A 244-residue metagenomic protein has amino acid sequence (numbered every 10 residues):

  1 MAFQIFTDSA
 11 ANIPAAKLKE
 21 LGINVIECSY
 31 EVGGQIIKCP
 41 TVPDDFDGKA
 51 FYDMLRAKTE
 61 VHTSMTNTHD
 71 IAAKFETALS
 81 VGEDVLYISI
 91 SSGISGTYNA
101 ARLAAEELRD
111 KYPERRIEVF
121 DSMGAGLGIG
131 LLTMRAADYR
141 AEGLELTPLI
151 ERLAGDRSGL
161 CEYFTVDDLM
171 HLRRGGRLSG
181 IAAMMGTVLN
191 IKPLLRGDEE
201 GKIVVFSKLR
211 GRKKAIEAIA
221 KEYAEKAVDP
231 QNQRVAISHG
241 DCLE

Functional and structural regions predicted by a protein language model:
Q4, A10-L18, I23-N24, S29-E31 (+6 more regions): Mixed-charge interfacial surface used for oligomerization/domain docking and macromolecular partner engagement
Q4-T66, D70: N-terminal glycine-rich anion-binding loop in soluble enzyme alpha/beta folds
K58-H69, S89-G96, M123-G124: Short coil/turn segments at secondary-structure boundaries
D70-A101: N-terminal glycine-rich phosphate/adenylate-binding segment common to multiple enzyme folds
E83-Y87, R115-F120: Short, flexible active-site-proximal loops enriched in glycine and acidic residues
